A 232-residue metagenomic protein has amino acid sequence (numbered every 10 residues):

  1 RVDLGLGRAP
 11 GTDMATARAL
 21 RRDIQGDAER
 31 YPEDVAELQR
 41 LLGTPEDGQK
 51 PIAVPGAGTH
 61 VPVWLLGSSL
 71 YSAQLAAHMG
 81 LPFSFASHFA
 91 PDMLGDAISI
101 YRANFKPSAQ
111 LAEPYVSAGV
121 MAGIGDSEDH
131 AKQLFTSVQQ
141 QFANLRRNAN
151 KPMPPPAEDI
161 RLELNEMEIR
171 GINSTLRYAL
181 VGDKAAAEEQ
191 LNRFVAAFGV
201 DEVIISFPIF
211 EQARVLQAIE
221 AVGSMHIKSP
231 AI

Functional and structural regions predicted by a protein language model:
R1-G43, F83, P91: Flexible, glycine-rich active-site loops centered on histidine and acidic residues that chelate a metal or position
R1-G5, P62-W64, P82-S84, E113-G119 (+1 more regions): Structural preference for beta-strand elements that scaffold enzyme active sites
G7-G11, S68, H88, G119-G123 (+1 more regions): Active-site beta-loop-alpha junctions enriched in small/polar residues
I24-I52, M93-F198: An alpha-helical appendage that flanks or caps ligand/catalytic pockets
Y31, W64, S68-Y71, F85 (+1 more regions): Catalytic alpha/beta core domains of metabolic enzymes, predominantly
G56-P62: A local structural motif
Y71-F89: A conserved active-site cap/scaffold subdomain adjacent to cofactor or substrate pockets
D183-A231: Long, low-complexity C-terminal extensions of enzymes
